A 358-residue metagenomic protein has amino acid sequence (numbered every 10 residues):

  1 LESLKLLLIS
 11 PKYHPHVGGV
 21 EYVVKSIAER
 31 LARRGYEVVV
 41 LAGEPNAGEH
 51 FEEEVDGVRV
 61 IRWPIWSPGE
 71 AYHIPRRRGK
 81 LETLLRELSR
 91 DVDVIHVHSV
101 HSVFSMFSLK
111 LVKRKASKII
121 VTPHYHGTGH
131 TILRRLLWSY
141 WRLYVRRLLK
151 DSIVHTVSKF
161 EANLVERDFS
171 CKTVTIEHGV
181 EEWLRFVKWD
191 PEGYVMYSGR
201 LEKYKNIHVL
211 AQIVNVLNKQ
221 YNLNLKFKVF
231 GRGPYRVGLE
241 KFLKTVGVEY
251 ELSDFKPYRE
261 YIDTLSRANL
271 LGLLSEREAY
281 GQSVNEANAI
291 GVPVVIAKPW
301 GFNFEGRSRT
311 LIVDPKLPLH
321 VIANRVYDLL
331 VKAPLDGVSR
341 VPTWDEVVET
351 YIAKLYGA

Functional and structural regions predicted by a protein language model:
L7, H155, V187-N215, K228: Conserved donor-binding/catalytic core segment of Leloir-type glycosyltransferases
G48, V94-K115, V121-T128: An aromatic- and histidine-rich active-site surface loop
L137-V154: Membrane-proximal helix-turn-helix segments that form the acceptor-binding/catalytic region of lipid-linked
F160, G179: Carbohydrate-associated surface elements
R185, L317-V321, V331-A358: A charged, aromatic-enriched C-terminal amphipathic alpha-helix characteristic of glycosyltransferases across folds
L239-K256: Nucleotide-activated donor-binding/catalytic signature segment of Leloir-type glycosyltransferases, i.e., the conserved
E276: Aromatic "clamp/platform" in nucleotide-sugar-dependent glycosyltransferases that forms part of the donor/acceptor
N303-D328: Change "using UDP/GDP/dTDP sugars" to "using nucleotide sugars
